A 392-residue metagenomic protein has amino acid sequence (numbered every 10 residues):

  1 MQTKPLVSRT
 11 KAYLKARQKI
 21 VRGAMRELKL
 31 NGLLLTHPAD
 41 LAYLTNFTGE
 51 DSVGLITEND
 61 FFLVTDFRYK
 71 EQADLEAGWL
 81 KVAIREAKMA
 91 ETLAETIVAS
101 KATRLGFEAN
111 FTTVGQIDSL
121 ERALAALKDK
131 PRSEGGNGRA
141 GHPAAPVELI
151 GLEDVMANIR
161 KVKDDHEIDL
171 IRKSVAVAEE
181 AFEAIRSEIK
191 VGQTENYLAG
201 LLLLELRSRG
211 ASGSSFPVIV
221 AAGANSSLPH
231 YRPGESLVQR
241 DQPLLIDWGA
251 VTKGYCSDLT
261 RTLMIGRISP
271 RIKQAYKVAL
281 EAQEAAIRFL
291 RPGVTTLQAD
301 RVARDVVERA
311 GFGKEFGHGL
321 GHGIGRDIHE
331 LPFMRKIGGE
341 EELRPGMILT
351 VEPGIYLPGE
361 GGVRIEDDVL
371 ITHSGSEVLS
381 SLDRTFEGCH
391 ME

Functional and structural regions predicted by a protein language model:
M1-E392: Active-site neighborhoods and metal-handling regions in enzymes and metal-associated proteins
